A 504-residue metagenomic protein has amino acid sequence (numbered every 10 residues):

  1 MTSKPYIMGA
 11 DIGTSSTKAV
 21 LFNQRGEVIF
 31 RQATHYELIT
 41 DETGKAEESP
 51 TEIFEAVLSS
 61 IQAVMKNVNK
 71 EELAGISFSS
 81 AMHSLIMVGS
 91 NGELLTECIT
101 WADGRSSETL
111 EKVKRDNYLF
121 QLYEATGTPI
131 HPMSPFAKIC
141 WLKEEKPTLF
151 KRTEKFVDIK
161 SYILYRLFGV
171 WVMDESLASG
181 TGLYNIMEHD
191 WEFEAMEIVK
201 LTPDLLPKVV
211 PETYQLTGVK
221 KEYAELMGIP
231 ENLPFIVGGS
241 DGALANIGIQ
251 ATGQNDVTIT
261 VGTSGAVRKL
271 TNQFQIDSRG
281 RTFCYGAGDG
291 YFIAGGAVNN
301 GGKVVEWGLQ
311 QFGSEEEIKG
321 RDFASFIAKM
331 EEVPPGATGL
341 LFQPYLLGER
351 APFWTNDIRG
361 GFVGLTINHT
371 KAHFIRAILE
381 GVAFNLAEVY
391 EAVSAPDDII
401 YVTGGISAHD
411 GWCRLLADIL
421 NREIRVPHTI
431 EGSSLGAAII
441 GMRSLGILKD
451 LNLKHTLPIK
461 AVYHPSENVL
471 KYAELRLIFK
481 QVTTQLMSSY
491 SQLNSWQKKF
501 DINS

Functional and structural regions predicted by a protein language model:
M1-A33, T40, A74, F78-D116 (+2 more regions): Glycine/Thr-rich phosphate-binding loops that ligate phosphate moieties of nucleotide and other phosphorylated ligands
I12-T14, L122-S240, V305, Q343-L347 (+1 more regions): Gly/Ser/Thr-rich active-site cleft segment
Q32-E72, K114: N-terminal phosphate-binding loop and adjacent alpha-helix
E48, E52, A56, S134-A137 (+23 more regions): Conserved active-site and cofactor/substrate-binding residues in soluble primary-metabolism enzymes
E48, G75-S80, I99-A102, T126-S134 (+8 more regions): Active-site nucleophile and cofactor-binding loops and adjacent substrate-binding regions of central metabolic enzymes
I53, R115-H131, G228-P230, D256-T258 (+1 more regions): A polyampholytic, Gly/Pro-enriched intrinsically disordered region
V57-A74, E145-F150, F193-P203, E225-M227 (+1 more regions): Phosphate/pyrophosphate-binding loops at sites that engage ATP/ADP/AMP, CoA/4′-phosphopantetheine, polyphosphate
L183-D289, N300, I318-R321, A328 (+1 more regions): ATP-dependent carbohydrate kinase catalytic cores
